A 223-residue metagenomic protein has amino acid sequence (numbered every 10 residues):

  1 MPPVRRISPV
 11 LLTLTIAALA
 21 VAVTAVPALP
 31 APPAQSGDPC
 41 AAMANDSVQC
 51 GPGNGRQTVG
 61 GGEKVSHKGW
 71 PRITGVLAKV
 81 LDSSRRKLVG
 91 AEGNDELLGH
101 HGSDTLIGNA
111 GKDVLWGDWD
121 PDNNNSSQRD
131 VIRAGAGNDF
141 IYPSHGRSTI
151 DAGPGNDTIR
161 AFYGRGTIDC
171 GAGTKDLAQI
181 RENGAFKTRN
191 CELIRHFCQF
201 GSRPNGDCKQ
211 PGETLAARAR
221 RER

Functional and structural regions predicted by a protein language model:
P2-L14: Bacterial N-terminal signal peptides that target proteins for export
L12-V23: Bacterial N-terminal signal peptides
V21-P39: C-terminal region of N-terminal signal peptides and the immediate post-cleavage residues of exported proteins
A41-A42, C50-P52, V59-G61, S66-G69 (+12 more regions): Glycine-centered beta-turn/loop sites at beta-strand termini
M43-G62, L177-Q179, C198-R221: Extracellular/mature segments of secreted proteins
N45, S84, H101-D104, Q128 (+4 more regions): Short "repeat-start/strand-capping" segments in structured domains, especially the N-termini of parallel beta-helix
F162-K209: Leucine-rich solenoid repeat scaffolds
